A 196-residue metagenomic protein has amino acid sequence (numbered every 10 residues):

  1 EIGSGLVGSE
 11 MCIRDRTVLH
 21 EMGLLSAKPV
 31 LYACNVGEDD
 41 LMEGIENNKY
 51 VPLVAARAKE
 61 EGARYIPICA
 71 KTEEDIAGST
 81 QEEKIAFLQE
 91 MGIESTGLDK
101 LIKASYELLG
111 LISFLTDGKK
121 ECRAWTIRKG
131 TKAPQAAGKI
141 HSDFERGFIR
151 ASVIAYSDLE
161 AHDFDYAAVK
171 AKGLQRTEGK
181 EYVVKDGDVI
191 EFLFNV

Functional and structural regions predicted by a protein language model:
E1-G8, I13: Single conserved hydrophobic/aromatic residue that forms the stacking wall/gate of nucleotide- or nucleobase-binding
S9-E10, F114-K120: Short coil/turn segments at secondary-structure boundaries
S9-E10, R16-D40, A58: Amphipathic heptad-repeat alpha-helical coiled-coil/stalk segments that mediate oligomerization, filament/stalk
D15-H20, V51-P52, P134-G138, T177: Glycine-rich, charged/polar anion/phosphate-binding loops that engage phosphate groups from diverse ligands
L25, R57, I68, W125-T126: Transmembrane helix-loop-helix hairpins at the membrane interface
V30, D39-T116: Canonical P-loop GTPase G-domain recognition
A70, G78, E121-E191: Nucleotide-binding motor/catalytic cores of P-loop/tubulin-like NTPases across gene-expression machines
F194-N195: Short, surface-exposed secondary-structure boundary micro-motifs
